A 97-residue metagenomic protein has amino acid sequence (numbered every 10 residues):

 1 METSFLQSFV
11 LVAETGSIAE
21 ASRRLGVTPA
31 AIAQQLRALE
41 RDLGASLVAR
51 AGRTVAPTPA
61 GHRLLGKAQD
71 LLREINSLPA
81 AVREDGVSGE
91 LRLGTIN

Functional and structural regions predicted by a protein language model:
M1-S8, E14: Extreme N-terminal segment that seeds HTH/winged-HTH DNA-binding domains in transcriptional regulators
E2-F5, P29, G61, A68: The N-cap/first-turn positions of alpha helices within or immediately adjacent to helix-turn-helix DNA-binding domains
Q7, Q34, G52: Base-recognition residues in the alpha-helical recognition helix of bacterial helix-turn-helix
V10-G26: Short helix-boundary/capping micro-motifs
T28, Q34-A38: Residues within the DNA-recognition helix of helix-turn-helix
E40-P57: A short LG(V/I)-centered, amphipathic sequence patch enriched for acidic residue(s) preceding the LG motif
D42-L43, L64-D85: Alpha-helical linker/hinge and terminal dimerization helices associated with HTH transcriptional regulators
V82-N97: Interdomain hinge and pocket-entrance segments immediately C-terminal to HTH DNA-binding domains
